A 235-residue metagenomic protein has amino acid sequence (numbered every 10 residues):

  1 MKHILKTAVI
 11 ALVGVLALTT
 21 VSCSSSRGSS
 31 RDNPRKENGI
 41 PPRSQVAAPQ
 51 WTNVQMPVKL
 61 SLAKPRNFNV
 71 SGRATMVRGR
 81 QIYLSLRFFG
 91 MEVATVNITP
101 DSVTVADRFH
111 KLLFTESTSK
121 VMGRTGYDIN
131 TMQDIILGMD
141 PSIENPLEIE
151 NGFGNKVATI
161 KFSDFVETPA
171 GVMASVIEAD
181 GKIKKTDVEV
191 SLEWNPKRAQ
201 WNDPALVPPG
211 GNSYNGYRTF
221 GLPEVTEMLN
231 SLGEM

Functional and structural regions predicted by a protein language model:
M1-L12: Bacterial N-terminal signal peptides that target proteins for export
T19-S22: C-terminal motif of bacterial Sec signal peptides marking the signal peptidase cleavage site
S24-S30, F153-M235: Non-transmembrane domains of secretory- and envelope-associated proteins
R27-D101: Start-of-domain marker
W51-P57, G79-Y83, E144-N151, A170-I177: Short, hydrophobic/aromatic-rich segments at coil-to-beta transitions
K59-A63, F89-M91, A106, H110 (+2 more regions): Hydrophobic lipid-interacting interfaces of membrane-associated proteins
Q81-N130: An acidic-aromatic
L112-P146, G154-T159, G171: A sequence/structural signal for flexible, mid-protein segments enriched in small/helix-disrupting residues
